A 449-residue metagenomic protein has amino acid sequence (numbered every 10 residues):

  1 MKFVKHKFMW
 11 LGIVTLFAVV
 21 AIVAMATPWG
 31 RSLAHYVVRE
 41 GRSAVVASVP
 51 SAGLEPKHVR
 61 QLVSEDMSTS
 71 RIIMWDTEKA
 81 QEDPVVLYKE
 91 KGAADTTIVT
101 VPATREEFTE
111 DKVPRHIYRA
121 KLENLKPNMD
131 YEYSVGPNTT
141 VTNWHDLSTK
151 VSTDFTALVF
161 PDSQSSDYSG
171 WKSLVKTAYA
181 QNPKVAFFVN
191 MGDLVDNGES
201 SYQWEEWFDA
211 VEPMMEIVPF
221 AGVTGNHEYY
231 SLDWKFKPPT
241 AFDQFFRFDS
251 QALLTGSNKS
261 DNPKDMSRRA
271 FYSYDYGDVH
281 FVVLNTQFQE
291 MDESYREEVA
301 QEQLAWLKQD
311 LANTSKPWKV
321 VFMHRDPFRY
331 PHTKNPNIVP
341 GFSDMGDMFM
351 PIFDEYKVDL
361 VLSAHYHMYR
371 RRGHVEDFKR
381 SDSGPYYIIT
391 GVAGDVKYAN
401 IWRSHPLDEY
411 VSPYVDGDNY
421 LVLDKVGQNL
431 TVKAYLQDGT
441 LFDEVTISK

Functional and structural regions predicted by a protein language model:
K2-V159, A180-Q181, K319, G417 (+1 more regions): Acidic, histidine-bearing metal-coordination/catalytic regions of metal-dependent phosphoesterases
A94-I117, L158-K172, G198, S250-N262 (+3 more regions): Acidic/histidine-rich helix-loop elements that form or flank divalent-metal/phosphate-binding sites at the catalytic
K121, D130-D146, Q203-S315, I338-P340 (+4 more regions): Extended active-site neighborhood of metal-dependent phosphoesterases/phosphodiesterases
T140-M191, D196-N197: An acidic-aromatic substrate-binding cleft motif
T153-T156, P183-F188, M215-A221, Y276-F281 (+4 more regions): Loop/turn elements at helix/coil->beta-strand transitions in domains of secreted/extracellular proteins
V159-P161, F187-D193, P219-N226, V320-H324 (+2 more regions): Active-site neighborhood of phospho(di)ester-bond hydrolases with catalytic His/Asp-centered motifs
S165-S169, D196-S200, T224-K235, Q289-E293 (+3 more regions): Active-site environment of divalent metal-dependent phosphoester hydrolases
G192-V195, T314-H332: Short acidic, glycine-rich surface-loop motifs adjacent to enzyme active sites
